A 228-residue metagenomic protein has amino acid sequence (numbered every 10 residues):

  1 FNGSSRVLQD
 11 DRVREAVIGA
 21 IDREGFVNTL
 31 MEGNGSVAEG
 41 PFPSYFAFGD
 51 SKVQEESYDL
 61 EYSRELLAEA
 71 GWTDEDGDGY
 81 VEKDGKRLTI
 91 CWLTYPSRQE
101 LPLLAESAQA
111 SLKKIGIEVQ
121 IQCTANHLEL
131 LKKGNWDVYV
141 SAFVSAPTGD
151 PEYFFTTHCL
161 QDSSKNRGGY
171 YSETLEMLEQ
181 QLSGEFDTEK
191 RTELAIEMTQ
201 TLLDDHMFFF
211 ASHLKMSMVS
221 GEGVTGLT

Functional and structural regions predicted by a protein language model:
F1-S5, P43: Periplasmic solute-binding protein
N2, D10, D22, D59 (+1 more regions): Acidic/polar helix N-cap motif
S4, V13-R14, F26, S63 (+2 more regions): Short, hydrophobic alpha-helical packing/hinge segments within bilobed ligand-binding/sensory domains
S4-V13, T73, G184: Short helix-loop capping/hinge motifs at secondary-structure junctions, enriched in acidic/polar residues
I18-Q54, E100-Q109, L131-T228: Detector for C-terminal structural segments
D59-R64, S107: Thiotemplate assembly-line natural product biosynthesis machinery
T73-S145, M216: Ligand/substrate-recognition segments at binding pockets and active sites
